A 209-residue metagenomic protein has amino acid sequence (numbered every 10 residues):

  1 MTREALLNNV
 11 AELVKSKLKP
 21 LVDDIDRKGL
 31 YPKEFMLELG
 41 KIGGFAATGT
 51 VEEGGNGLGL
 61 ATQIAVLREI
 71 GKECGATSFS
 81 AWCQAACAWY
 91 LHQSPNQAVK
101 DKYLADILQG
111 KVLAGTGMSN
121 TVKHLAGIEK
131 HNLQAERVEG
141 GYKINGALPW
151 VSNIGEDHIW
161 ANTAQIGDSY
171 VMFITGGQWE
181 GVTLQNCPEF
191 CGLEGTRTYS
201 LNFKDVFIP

Functional and structural regions predicted by a protein language model:
T2-N9, K15: Flavin-dependent oxidoreductase catalytic core characteristic of acyl-CoA dehydrogenase/oxidase-like enzymes
V14-D23: N-terminal capping segment at the start of a domain
Y31-K41, F45-S152: Glycine-rich flavin
S94-N96, V138-G140, Q165-D168, G177-E180 (+1 more regions): Short loop segments at secondary-structure junctions
V112, E129-H131, E156-H158, S169 (+1 more regions): A generic structural signal for well-ordered coil/turn residues at beta-strand boundaries that shape enzyme active-site
A126-G127, E136-R137, S152-G155, Q165-G167 (+1 more regions): Solvent-exposed alpha-helices and their adjacent loops that cap or buttress functional pockets in soluble metabolic
A147-L184: A short core secondary-structure module
E180-P209: Flexible, small-/acidic-enriched active-site or ligand-binding loops
